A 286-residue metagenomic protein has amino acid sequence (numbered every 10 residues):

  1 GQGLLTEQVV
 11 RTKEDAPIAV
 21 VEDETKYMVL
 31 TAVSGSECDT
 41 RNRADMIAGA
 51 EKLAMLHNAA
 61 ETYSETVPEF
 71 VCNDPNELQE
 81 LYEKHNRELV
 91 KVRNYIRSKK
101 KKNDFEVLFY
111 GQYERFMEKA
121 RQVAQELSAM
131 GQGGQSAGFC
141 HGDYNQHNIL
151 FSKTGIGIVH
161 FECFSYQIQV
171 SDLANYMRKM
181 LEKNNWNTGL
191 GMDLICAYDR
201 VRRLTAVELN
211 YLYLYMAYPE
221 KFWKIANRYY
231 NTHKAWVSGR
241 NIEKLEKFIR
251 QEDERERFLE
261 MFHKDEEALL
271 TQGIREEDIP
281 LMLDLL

Functional and structural regions predicted by a protein language model:
G1-E24, K153-G155, A268-L286: Conserved NTP-binding catalytic cores of kinases and kinase-like/nucleotidyltransferase enzymes across multiple kinase
G1-V71: ATP-binding pocket architecture of kinase catalytic cores
V9, R121-V170: Active-site acidic catalytic loop and adjacent metal/ATP-binding pocket of ATP-dependent phosphoryl transfer enzymes
Y27-T40, V90-K99, Y176, Y218-I242: A glycine-centered beta->alpha junction motif in the catalytic cores of kinase/phosphotransferase enzymes
C38-R41, T66-F139: ATP-dependent phospho-/nucleotidyl transfer catalytic cores
V170-L204, M216-A235: Active-site activation/catalytic loop segments of kinase-like enzymes and analogous catalytic loops in related
W223-L286: ATP/Mg2+ or Mg2+-diphosphate-binding catalytic cores that bind nucleotide phosphates or diphosphates via glycine-rich
